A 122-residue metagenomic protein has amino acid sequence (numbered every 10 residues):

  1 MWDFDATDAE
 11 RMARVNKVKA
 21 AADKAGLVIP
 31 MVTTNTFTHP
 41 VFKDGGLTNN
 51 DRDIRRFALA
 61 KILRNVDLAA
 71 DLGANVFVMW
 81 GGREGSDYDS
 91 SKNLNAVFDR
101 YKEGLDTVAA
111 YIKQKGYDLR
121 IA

Functional and structural regions predicted by a protein language model:
M1-V18: Glycine-rich, proline-tolerant flexible connector loops at the mouths of alpha/beta enzymes
R11, K17, D23-K24, V28-M31 (+1 more regions): Active-site acidic/histidine proton-transfer and metal-coordination neighborhood in alpha/beta enzyme cores
N35: Short, solvent-exposed turn/loop segments enriched in Gly/Ser/Thr/Pro and often Arg
